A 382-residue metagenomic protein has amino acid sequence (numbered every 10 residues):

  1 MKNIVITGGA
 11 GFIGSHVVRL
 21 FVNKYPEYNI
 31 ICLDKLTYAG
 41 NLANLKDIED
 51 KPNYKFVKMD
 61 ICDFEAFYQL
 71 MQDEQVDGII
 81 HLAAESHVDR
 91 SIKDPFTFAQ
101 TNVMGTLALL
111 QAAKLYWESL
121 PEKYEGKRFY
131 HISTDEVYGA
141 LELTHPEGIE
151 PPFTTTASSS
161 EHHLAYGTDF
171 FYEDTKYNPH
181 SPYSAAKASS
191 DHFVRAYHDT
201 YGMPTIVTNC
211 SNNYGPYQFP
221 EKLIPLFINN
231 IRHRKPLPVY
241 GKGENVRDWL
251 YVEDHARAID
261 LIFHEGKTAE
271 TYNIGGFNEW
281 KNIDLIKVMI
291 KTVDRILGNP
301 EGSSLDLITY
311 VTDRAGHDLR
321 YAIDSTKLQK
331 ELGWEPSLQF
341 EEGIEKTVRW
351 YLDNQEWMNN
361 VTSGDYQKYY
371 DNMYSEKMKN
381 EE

Functional and structural regions predicted by a protein language model:
M1-N213, E253, F263, N282 (+3 more regions): N-terminal Rossmann-like NAD(P)+-binding domain of SDR-like oxidoreductases, especially those catalyzing
I4, V17, I30, M59-C62 (+5 more regions): C-terminal substrate-binding subdomain of Rossmann-fold SDR/epimerase-dehydratase oxidoreductases
I48, P220-I228: A glycine/serine/threonine-rich, flexible loop-to-helix segment that serves as the NAD(P) cofactor-binding "lid"
N178-P182, F219, R247: Conserved acidic
N212, P216, N245-R247: Heptad-repeat alpha-helical coiled-coil signaling segments
P216-Q218, H317: Acidic pyrophosphate-coordinating catalytic loop
